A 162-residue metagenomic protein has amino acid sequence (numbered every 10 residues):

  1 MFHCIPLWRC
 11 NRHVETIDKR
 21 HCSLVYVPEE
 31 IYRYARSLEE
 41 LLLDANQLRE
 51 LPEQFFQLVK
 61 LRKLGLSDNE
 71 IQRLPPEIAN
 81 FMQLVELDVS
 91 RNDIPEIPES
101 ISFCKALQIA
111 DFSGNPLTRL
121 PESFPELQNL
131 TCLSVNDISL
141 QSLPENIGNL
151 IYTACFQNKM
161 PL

Functional and structural regions predicted by a protein language model:
M1-L162: The feature captures the LRR N-terminal capping module
